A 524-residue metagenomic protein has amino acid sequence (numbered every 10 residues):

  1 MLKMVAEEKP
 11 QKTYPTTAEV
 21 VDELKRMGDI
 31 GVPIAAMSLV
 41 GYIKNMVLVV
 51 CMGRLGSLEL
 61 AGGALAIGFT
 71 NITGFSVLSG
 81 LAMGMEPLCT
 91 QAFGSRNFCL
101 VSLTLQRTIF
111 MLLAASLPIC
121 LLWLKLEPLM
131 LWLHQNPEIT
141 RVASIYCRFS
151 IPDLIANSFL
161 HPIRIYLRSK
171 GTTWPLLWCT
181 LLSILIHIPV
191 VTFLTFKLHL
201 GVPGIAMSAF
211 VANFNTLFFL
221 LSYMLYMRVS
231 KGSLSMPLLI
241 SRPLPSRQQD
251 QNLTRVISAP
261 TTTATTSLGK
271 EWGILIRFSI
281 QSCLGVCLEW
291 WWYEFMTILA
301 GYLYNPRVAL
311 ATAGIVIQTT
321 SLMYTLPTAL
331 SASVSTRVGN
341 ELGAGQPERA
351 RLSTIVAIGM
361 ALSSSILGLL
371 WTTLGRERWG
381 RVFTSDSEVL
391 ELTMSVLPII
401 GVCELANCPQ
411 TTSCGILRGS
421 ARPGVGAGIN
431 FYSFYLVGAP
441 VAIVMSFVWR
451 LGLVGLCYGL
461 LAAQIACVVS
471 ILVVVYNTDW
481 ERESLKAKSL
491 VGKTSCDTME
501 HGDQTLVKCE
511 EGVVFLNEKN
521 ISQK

Functional and structural regions predicted by a protein language model:
M1-I34, C89-A156, W174, S183-I280 (+2 more regions): Short alpha-helical transmembrane segments in multi-pass integral membrane proteins
L2-Y14, K25-E86, I280-A300: Signature of the first transmembrane helix
P33-M37, T70-L78, A115, F149-D153 (+7 more regions): Alpha-helical transmembrane segments of multi-pass integral membrane proteins
I43-A61, M130-P137, F193-L200, T261 (+6 more regions): Helix-terminus/linker motif at the lipid-water interface of multi-pass membrane proteins
M46-V50, L121, P128, P162-Y166 (+9 more regions): Alpha-helical transmembrane segments of multipass membrane proteins
V49, L60-C120, L160-S169, L310-L370 (+3 more regions): Small-residue-rich hydrophobic transmembrane alpha-helices
L60-A61, T173-L177, I205-A206, L310 (+2 more regions): Alpha-helical transmembrane segments and their helix-entry boundary regions
G401-C408, G415-A442: A late C-terminal transmembrane helix in Major Facilitator Superfamily
